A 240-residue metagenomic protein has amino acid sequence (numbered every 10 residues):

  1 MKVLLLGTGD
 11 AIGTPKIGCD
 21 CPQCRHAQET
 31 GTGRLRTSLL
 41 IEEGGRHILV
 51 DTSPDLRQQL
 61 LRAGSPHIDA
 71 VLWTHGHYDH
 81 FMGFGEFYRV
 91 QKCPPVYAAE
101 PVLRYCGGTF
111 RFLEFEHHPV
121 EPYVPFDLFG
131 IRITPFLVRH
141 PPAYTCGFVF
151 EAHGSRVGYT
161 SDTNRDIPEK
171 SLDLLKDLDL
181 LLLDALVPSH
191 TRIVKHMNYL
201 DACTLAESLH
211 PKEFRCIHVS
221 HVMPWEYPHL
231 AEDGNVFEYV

Functional and structural regions predicted by a protein language model:
M1-Q59, Y144-S161, L180: Conserved beta-strand hairpin/beta-sheet module of binuclear metal-dependent hydrolase folds, prominently
T8-G9, T52-P54, G76, V138-H140 (+3 more regions): Active-site metal-binding loops of divalent metal-dependent hydrolases
G13, Q58, F81-M82, C106 (+2 more regions): Glycine/Thr-rich phosphate-binding loops of Rossmann-like dinucleotide-binding domains
G45-A98, D179-L180: Active-site metal-binding motif and surrounding structural segment of the metallo-beta-lactamase
H47-D51, V71, P95-A99, H117 (+2 more regions): Short, hydrophobic beta-strand segments that form beta-sheet elements in well-ordered domains
A63, F87, C106-F110, F126-L128 (+2 more regions): Short loop/helix-cap segments at secondary-structure boundaries that form the rim of catalytic
C93-C146, A152-H153, A231-D233, F237: Metallo-beta-lactamase
R165-V240: Cap/insert and terminal regions of metallo-dependent hydrolase folds
